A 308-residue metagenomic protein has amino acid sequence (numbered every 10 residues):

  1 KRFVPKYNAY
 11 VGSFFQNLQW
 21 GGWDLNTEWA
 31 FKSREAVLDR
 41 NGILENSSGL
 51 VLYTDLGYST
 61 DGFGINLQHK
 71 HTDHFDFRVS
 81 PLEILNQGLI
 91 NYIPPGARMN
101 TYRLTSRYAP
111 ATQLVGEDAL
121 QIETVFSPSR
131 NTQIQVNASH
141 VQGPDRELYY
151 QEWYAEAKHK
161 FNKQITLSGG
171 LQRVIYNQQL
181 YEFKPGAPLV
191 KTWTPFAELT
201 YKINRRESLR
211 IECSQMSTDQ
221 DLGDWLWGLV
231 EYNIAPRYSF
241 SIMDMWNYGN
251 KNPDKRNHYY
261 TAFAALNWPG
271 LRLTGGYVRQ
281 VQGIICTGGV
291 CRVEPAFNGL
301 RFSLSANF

Functional and structural regions predicted by a protein language model:
F3-F308: Exposed, low-structure sequence patches enriched in small/polar residues
